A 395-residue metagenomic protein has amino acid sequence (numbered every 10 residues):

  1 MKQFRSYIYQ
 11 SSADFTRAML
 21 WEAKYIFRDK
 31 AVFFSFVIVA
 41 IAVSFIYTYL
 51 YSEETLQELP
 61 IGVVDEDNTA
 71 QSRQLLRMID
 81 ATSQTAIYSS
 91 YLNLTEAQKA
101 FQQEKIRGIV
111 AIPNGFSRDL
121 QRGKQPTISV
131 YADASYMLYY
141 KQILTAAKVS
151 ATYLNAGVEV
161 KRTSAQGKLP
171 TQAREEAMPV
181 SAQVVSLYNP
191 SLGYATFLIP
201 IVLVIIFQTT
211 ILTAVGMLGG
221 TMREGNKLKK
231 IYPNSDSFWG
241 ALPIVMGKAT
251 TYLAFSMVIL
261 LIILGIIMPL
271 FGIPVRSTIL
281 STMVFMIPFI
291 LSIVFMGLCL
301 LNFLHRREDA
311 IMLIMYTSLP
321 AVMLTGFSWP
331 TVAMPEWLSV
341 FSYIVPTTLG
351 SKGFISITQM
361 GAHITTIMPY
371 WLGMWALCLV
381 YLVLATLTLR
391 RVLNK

Functional and structural regions predicted by a protein language model:
M1-T196, T366: Extracytoplasmic/periplasmic domains immediately adjacent to an N-terminal transmembrane anchor in multi-pass membrane
R5-Y9, D29-K30, M246-L253, L280-V284: Short, amphipathic, aromatic/basic-enriched membrane-interface segments that mark the entry/exit of transmembrane
S12, T16-L20, T196, S237-F238 (+5 more regions): Alpha-helical membrane-protein architecture signal
K30-A31, L242, E308: Residues that define the loop-to-transmembrane-helix transition and helix capping in multi-pass membrane transporters
S35-F36, P200, M246-G247, A310-L313: Hydrophobic core positions of alpha-helical segments in small-molecule transporters and transporter systems
A42-F45, V185-I267: Hydrophobic alpha-helical transmembrane segments of multi-pass membrane transport proteins
Y47, N68, A254, G265-I266 (+1 more regions): Membrane-spanning alpha-helical segments of multipass transporters and channels
